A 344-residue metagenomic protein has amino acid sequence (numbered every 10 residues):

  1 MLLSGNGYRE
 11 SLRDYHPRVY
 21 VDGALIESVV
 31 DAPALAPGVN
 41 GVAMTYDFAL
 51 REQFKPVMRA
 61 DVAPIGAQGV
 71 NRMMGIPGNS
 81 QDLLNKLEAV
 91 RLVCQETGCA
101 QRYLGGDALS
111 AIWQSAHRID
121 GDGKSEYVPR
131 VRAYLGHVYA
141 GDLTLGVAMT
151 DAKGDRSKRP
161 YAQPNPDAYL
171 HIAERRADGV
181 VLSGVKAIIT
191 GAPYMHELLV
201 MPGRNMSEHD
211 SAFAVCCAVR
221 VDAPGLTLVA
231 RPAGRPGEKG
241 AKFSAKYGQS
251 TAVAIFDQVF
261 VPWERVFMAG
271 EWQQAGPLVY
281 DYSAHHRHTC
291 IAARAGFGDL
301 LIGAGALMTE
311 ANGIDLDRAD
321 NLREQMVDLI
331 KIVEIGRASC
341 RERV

Functional and structural regions predicted by a protein language model:
M1-F48: N-terminal-proximal low-complexity accessory segments that begin disordered and transition into the first
G23, L182-G184, F256, M326: Buried hydrophobic positions in well-ordered alpha/beta secondary-structure cores of metabolic enzymes
A36, N40, G136-Y139, V181 (+3 more regions): Generic structural signal for well-ordered, non-transmembrane alpha-helical segments in soluble/cytosolic regions
D47-L145, E197: Internal helix-loop-helix
A116-V181: Gly/Pro-rich turn-and-neighbor structural signature
V185, I189-R235: A short core secondary-structure module
G237-I332: Glycine-rich beta->alpha junctions and the first turn(s) of the following alpha-helix
E334-V344: Residue-level detector of conserved catalytic or cofactor/ligand-binding positions in enzyme active sites
